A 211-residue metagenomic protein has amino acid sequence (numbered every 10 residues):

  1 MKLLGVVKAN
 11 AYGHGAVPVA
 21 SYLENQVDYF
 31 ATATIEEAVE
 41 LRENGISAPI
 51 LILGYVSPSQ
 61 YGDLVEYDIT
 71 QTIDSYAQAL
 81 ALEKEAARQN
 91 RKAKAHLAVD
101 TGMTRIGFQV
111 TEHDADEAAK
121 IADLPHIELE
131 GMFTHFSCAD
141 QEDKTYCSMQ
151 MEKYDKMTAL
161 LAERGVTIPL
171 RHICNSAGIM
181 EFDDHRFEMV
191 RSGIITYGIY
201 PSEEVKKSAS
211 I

Functional and structural regions predicted by a protein language model:
M1-H172: Active-site-proximal beta-alpha core segment in soluble small-molecule metabolic enzymes
D143-I211: Anionic-ligand-binding alpha/beta catalytic cores of soluble enzymes and soluble regulatory domains that recognize
